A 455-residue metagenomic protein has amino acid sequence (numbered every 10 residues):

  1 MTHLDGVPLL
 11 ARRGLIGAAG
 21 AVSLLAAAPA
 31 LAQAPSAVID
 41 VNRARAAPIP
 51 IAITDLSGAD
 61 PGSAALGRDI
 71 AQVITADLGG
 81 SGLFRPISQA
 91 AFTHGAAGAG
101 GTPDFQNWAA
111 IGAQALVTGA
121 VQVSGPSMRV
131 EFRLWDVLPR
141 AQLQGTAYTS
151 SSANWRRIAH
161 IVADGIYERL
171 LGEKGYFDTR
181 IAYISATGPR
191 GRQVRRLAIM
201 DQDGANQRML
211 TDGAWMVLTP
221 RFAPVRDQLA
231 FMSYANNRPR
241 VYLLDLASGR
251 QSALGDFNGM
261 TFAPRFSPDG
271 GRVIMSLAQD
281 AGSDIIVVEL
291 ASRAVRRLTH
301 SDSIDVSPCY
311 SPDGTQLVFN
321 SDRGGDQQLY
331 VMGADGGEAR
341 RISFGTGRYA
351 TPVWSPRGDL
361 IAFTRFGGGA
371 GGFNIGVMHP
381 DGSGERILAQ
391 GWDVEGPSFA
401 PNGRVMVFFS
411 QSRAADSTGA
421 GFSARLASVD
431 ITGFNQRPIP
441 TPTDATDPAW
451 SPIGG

Functional and structural regions predicted by a protein language model:
M1-P29: N-terminal secretory signal peptides
S36-Q106, V117-V123: Short beta-strand->alpha-helix linker/helix-N-cap micro-motif that forms a surface specificity/interaction loop
A99-G165: Amphipathic beta-strand/beta-sheet edge segments enriched in Tyr/Trp
L138, Q202-A205, D245-G249, E289-R293 (+3 more regions): Short loop/turn segments that connect beta-strands within beta-propeller blades
A186-R196, G213-W215, M232-V241, G255-M260 (+9 more regions): A flexible loop/linker signature enriched in serine peptidases of the S9 family
P224-V225, P268-D269, P312-D313, P356-R357 (+2 more regions): Residue-level detector of Asp-centered blade-edge/turn motifs that repeat once per structural unit in beta-propeller
T432-G455: Blade-level signature of beta-propeller repeat domains, shared across WD40, Kelch, NHL, RCC1 and BNR/Asp-box propellers
